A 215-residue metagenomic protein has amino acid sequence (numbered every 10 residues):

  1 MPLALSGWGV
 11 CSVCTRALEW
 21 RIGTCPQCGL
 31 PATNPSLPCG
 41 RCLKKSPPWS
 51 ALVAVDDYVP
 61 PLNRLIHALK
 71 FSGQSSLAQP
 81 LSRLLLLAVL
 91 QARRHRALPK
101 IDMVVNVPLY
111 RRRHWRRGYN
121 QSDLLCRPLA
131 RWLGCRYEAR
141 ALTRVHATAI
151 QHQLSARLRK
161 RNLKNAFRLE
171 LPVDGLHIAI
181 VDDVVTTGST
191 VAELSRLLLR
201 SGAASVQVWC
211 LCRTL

Functional and structural regions predicted by a protein language model:
M1-L215: Glycine-rich phosphate/pyrophosphate-handling loop used in enzymes and phosphotransfer proteins
